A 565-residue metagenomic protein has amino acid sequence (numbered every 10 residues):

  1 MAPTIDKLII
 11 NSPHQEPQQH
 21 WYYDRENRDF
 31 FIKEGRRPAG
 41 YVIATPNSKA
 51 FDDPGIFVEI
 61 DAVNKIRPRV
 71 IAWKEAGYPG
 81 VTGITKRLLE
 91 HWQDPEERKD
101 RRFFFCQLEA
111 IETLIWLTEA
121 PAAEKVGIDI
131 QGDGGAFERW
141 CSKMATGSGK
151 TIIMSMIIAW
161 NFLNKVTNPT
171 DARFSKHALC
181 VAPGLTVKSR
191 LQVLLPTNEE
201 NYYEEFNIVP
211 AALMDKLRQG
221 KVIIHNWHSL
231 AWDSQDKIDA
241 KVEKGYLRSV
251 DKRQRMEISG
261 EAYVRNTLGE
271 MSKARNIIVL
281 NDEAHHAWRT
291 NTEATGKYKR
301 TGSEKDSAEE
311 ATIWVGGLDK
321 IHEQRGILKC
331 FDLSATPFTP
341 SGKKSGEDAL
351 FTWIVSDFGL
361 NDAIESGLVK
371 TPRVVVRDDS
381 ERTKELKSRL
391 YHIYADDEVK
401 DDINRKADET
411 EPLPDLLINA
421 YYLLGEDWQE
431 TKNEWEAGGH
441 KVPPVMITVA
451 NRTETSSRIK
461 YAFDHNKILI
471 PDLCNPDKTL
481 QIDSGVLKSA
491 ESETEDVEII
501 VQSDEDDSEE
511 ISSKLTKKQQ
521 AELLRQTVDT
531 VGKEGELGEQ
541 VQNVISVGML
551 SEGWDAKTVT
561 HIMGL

Functional and structural regions predicted by a protein language model:
M1-R98: N-terminal accessory nucleic-acid engagement/regulatory domains that precede and modulate ATP-driven motor cores
W73-K143: Conserved pre-motif I regulatory segment
K86, Q93, E97, R101 (+6 more regions): Conserved C-terminal RecA-like helicase domain
S155-S189: Conserved SF1/SF2 helicase motif Ia
L185-Q219: Conserved helix-turn-beta segment of the N-terminal RecA-like "Helicase ATP-binding" lobe in SF1/SF2 helicases
I223-L280, W288-K320, E522-E534, S546-V547: Conserved RecA-like ASCE ATPase "motif II neighborhood" in helicase/translocase motors
H322-L333, T339-I447, R452-T453, S457-P476: Interdomain helical connector at the RecA1-RecA2 junction of SF1/SF2 helicase-like NTPases
L550-L565: A short beta-strand element within the Helicase C-terminal
